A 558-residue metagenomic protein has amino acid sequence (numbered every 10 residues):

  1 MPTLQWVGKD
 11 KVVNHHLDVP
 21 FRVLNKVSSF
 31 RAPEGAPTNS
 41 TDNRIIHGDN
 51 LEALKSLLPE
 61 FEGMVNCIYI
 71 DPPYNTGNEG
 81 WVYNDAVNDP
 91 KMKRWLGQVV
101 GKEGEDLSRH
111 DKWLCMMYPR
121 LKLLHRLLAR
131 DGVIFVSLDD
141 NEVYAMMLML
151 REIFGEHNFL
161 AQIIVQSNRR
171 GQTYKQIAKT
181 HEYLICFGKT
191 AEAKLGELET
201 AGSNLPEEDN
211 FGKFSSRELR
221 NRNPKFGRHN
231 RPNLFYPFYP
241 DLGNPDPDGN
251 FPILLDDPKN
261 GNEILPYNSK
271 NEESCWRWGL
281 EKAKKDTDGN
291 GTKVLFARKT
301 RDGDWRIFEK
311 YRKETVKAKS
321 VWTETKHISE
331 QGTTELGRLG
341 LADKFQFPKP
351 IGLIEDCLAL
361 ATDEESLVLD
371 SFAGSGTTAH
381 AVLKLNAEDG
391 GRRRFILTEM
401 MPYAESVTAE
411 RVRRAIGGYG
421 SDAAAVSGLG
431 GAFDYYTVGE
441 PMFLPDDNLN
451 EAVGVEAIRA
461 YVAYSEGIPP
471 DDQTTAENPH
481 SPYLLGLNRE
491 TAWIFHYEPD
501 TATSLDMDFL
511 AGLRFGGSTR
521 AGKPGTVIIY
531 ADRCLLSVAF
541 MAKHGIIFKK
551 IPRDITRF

Functional and structural regions predicted by a protein language model:
M1-L367, R394: Class I S-adenosyl-L-methionine
I46-G48, L138, E324, S371 (+3 more regions): Short His-Asn-centered micro-motif
L51, V165-R169, H327, G374 (+3 more regions): Short, solvent-exposed coil/turn elements at secondary-structure transition points
S56-L57, Y144-M149, Q172-Q176, A379-V382 (+3 more regions): A short acidic (Asp/Glu
I70, S366-L385: A phosphate-binding catalytic loop at a beta-strand-loop-alpha-helix junction that coordinates phosphoryl groups
L148, S320, G352-D356, G376-H380 (+4 more regions): Feature representing long, continuous alpha-helical segments
K284, E355-L358, L369, A379 (+3 more regions): Generic hydrophobic alpha-helical scaffold/packing signal
K384, E388-F558: PRPP-dependent phosphoribosyltransferase catalytic core
